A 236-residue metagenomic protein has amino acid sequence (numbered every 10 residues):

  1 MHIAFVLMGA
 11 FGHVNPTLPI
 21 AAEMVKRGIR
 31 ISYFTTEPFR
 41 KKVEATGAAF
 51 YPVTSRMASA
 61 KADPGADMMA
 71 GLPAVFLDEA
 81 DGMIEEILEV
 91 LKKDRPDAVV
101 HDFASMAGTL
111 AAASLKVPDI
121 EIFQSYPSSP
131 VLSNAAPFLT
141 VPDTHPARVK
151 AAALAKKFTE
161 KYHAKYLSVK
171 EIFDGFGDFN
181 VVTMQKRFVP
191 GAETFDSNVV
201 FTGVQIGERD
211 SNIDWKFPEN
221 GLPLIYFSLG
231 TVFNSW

Functional and structural regions predicted by a protein language model:
H2, K26-W236: Nucleotide-sugar-dependent glycosyltransferase catalytic domains
V6-L18, F233-W236: A short, glycine/small-residue-rich beta-strand->loop->alpha-helix junction that serves as a flexible
V14-R27, F39: Short amphipathic alpha-helix
